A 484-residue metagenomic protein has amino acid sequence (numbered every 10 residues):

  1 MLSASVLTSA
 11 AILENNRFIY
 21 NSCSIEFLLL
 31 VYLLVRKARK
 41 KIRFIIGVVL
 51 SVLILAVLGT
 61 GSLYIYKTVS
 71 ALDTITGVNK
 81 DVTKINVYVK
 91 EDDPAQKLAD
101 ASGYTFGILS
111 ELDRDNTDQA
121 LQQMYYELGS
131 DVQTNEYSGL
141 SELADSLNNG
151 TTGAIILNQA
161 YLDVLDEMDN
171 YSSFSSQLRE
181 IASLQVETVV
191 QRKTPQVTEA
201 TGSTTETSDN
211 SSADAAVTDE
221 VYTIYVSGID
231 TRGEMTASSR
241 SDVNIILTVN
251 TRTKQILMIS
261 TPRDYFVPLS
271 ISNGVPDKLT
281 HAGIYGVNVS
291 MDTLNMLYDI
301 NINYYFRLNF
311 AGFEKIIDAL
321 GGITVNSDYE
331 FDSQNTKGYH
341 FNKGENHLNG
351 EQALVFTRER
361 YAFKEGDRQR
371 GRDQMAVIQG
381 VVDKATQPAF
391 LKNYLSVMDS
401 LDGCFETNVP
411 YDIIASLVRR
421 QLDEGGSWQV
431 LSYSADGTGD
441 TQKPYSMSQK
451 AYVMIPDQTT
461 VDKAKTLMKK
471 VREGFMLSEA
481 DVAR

Functional and structural regions predicted by a protein language model:
M1-V35: Membrane-embedded alpha-helical segments of integral membrane proteins
L34, A38, F44-G47: N-terminal secretory targeting and juxtamembrane "stalk" segments of secreted and cell-surface proteins
R36-K40, K67-S70: Juxtamembrane transmembrane-helix termini
R43-Y64: Internal/C-terminal transmembrane anchor helices
G59-G77: Hydrophobic alpha-helical transmembrane segments in integral membrane proteins
T76-K80, Y88-E91, K97, T105-L112 (+1 more regions): Non-catalytic, solvent-exposed segments at the cell envelope interface
